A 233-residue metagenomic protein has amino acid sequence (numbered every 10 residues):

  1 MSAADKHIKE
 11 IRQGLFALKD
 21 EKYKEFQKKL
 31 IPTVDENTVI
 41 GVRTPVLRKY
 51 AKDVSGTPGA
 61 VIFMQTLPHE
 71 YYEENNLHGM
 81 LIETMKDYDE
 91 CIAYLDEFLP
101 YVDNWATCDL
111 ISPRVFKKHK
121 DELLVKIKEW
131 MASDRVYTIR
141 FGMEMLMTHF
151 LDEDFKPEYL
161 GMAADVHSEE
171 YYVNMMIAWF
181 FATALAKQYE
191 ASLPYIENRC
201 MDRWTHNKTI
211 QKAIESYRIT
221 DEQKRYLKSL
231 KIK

Functional and structural regions predicted by a protein language model:
M1-K233: Alpha-helical scaffold domains
